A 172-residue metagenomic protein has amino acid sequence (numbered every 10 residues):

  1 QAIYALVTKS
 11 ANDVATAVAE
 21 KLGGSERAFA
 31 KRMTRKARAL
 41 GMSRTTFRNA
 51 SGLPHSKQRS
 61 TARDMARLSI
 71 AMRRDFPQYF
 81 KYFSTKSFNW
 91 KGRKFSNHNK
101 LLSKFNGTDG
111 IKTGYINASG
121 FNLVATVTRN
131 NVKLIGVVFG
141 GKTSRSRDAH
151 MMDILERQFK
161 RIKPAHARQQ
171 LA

Functional and structural regions predicted by a protein language model:
Q1-R63, R73: Active-site-adjacent loops and short helices of periplasmic peptidoglycan-processing enzymes
M42, T46, P54-R59, R63-A172: Domain-terminus/edge residues, biased toward the C-terminal soluble/receptor-binding domains of extracytoplasmic
